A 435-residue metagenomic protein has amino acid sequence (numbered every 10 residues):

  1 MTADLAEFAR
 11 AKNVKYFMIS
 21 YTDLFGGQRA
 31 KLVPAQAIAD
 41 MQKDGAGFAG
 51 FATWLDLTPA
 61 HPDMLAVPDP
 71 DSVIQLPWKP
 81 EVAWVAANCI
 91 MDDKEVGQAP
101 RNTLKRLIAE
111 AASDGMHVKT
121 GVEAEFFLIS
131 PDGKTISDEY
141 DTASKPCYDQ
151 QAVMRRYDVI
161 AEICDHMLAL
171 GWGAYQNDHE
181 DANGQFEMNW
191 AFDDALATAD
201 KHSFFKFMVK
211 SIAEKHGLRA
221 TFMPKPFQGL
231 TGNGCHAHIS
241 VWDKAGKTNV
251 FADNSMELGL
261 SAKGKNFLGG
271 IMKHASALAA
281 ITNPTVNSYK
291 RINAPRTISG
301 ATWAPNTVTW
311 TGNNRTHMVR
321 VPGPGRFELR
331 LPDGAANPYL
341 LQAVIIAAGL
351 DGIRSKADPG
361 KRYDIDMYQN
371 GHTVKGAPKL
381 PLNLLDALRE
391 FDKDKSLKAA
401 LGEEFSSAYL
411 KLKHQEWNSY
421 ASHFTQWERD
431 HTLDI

Functional and structural regions predicted by a protein language model:
M1-I435: Glycine-rich, acidic/polar active-site loops that bind/position phosphate-bearing ligands
